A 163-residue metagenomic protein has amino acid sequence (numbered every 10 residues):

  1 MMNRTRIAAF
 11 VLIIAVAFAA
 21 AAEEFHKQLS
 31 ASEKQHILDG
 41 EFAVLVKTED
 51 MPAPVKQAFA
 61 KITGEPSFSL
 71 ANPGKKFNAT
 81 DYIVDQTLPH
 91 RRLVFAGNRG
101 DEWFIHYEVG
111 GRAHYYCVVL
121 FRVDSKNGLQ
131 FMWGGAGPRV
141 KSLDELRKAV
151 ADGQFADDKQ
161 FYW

Functional and structural regions predicted by a protein language model:
M1-A8: Bacterial N-terminal signal peptides that target proteins for export
V16-A17: N-terminal signal peptide c-region/cleavage motif recognized by signal peptidases
A21-D101, G135-W163: Flexible low-complexity loop/turn motifs enriched in small/helix-breaking residues
E102-E108: Short beta-strand elements that form the blades of beta-propeller/WD-repeat-like and other beta-sheet-rich scaffold
G110-R112: Short glycine/acidic-enriched loop and turn motifs that connect beta-strands
H114-V119: Structural motif
V123-K141: Short beta-strand edge/turn micro-motifs at domain boundaries
